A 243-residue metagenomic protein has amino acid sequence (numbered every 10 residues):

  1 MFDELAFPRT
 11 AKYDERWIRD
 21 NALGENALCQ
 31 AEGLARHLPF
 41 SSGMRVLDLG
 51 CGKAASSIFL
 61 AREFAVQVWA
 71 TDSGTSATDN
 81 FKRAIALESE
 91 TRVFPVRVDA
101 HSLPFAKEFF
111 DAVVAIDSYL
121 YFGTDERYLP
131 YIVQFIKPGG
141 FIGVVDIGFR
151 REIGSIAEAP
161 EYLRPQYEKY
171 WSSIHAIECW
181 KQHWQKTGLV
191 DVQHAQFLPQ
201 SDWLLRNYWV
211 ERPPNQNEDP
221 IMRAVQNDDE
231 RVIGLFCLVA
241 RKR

Functional and structural regions predicted by a protein language model:
M1-P39, A55-F59, L205: Conserved class I S-adenosyl-L-methionine
L47, K53-S102: Class I SAM-dependent methyltransferase SAM/SAH-binding core
H101-V113: A short acidic, Gly/Pro-enriched loop at the edge of an enzyme's catalytic core that lines a small-molecule cofactor
A112-T124: A short SAM/SAH-binding and catalytic strip from SAM-dependent methyltransferases
E126-F141: A short glycine-rich, Lys/Arg-flanked "PGG" loop and its adjoining helix->strand segment in the class I
I147-Y170: Short, glycine-/aromatic-enriched active-site segment of Class I SAM-dependent methyltransferases
S172-G188: Short alpha-helix
Q193-R243: Conserved Class I S-adenosyl-L-methionine
